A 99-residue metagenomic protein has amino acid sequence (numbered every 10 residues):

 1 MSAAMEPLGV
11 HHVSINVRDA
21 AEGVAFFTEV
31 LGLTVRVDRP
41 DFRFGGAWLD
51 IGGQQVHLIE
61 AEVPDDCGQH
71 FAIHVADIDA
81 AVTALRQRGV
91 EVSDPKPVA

Functional and structural regions predicted by a protein language model:
M1-E22, Q69-F71: N-terminal beta-strand motif that seeds the catalytic metal site of vicinal oxygen chelate
M5, A47-W48, E62-V63: Short secondary-structure boundary/capping segments
S14-Q55: Core segments of cupin and vicinal oxygen chelate
A20, F71-A99: Vicinal oxygen chelate
F42-G45, D65-C67, A99: Short acidic/glycine-enriched loop/turn segments that link adjacent beta-strands
H57-I59: Conserved beta-strand in the GNAT
